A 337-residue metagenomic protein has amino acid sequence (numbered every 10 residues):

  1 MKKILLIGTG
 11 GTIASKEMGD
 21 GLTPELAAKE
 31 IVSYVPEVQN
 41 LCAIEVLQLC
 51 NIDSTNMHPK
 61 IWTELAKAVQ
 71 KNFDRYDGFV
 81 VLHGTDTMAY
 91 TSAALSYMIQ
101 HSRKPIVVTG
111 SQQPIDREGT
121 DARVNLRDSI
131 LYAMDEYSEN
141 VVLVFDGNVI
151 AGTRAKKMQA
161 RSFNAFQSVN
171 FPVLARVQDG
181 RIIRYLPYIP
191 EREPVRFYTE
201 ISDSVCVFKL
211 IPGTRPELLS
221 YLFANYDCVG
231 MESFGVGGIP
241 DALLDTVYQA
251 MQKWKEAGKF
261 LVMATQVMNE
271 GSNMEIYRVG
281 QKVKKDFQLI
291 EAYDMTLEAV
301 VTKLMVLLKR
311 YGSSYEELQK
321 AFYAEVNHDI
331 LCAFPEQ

Functional and structural regions predicted by a protein language model:
M1-K71, N269: ATP/NTP phosphate-donor binding region
K2, I7-G11, A27-V38, A151-L243 (+1 more regions): Accessory alpha-helical/coil subdomains and C-terminal extensions that flank or cap enzyme catalytic cores
I7-T9, V81-H83, V107-G110, V142-D146 (+3 more regions): Short beta-strand segments
K16-D20, S92-A93, E118-D121, A151-K157 (+1 more regions): Short acidic, glycine/serine/threonine-rich loops at helix termini
V81-K104, D241-Q249, G280: Short Gly/Thr/Asp-enriched flexible loops that form oxyanion-binding sites at enzyme active sites
S92-R123, I130-E136, W254-T265: Short, acidic/small-residue loops that bind anionic groups at enzyme active sites
V108-Q178: Internal gly/pro-rich beta-alpha loop/helix module that stabilizes soluble enzyme cofactors or their anionic handles
V236-Q337: C-terminal non-catalytic interaction/assembly regions of soluble proteins
